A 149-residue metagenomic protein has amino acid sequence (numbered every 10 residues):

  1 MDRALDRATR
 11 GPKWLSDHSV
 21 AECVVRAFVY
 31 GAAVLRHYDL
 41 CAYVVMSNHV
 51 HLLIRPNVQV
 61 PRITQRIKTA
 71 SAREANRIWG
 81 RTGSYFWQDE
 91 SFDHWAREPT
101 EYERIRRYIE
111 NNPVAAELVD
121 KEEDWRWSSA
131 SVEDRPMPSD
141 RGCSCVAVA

Functional and structural regions predicted by a protein language model:
M1-A149: Short catalytic/metal-binding and nucleic-acid-binding patches
